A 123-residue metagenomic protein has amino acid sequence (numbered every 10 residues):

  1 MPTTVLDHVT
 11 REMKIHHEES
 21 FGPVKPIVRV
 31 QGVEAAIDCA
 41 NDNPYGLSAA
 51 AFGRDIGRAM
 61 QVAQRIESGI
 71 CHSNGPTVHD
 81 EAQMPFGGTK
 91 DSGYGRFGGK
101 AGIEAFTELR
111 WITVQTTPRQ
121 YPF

Functional and structural regions predicted by a protein language model:
M1-F123: Conserved C-terminal structural/oligomerization subdomain of aldehyde/semialdehyde dehydrogenase
